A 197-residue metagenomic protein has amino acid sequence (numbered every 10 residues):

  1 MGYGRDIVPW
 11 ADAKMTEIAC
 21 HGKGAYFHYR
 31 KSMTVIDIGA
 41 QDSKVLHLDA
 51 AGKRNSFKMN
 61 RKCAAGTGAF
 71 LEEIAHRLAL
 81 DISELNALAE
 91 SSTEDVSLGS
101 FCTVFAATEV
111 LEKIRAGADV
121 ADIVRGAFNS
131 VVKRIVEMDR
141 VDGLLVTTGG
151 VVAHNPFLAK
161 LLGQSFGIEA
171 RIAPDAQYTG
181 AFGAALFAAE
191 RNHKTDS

Functional and structural regions predicted by a protein language model:
M1-A19, G52-N55: Short beta-strand-loop/turn "lid" adjacent to the catalytic site in phosphate-handling enzymes
Y3-G4, V136-S165, A176-Q177: Glycine-rich phosphate-binding loops at beta-strand->alpha-helix junctions
T16-I18, G163-F182: Conserved phosphate-binding/catalytic loops in two-lobed NTP-binding clefts
S32-G52: Gly/Thr-rich phosphate-binding beta-strand-loop-beta motif of the actin/hexokinase/Hsp70
A51-E94, L186: Glycine-rich phosphate-binding loop plus the immediately following alpha-helix
L71, A173-S197: Glycine-rich phosphate-binding/hydrolytic loop that grips phosphoryl groups
L80-K113, S197: Internal, active-site/partner-interface "lid" segment
T103-R140, Q177: Adenine-nucleotide phosphate-binding core of ATP-dependent small-molecule kinases
